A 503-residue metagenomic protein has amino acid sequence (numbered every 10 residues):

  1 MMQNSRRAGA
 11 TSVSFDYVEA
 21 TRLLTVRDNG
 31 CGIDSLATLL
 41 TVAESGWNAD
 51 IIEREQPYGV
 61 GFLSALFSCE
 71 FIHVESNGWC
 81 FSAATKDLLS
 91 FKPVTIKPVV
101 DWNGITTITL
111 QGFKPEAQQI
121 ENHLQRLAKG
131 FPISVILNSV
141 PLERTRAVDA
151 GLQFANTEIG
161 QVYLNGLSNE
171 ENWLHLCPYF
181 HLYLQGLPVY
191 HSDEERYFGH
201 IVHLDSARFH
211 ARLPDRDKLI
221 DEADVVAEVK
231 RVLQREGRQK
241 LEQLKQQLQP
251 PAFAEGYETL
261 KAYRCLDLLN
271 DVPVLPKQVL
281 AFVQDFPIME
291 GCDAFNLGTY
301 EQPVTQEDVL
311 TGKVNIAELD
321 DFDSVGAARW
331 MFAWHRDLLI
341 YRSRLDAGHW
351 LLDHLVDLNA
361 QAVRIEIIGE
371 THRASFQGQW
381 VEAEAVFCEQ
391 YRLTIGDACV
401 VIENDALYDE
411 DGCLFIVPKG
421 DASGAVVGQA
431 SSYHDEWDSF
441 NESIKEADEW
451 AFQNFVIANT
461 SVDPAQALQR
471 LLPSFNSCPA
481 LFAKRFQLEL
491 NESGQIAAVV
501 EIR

Functional and structural regions predicted by a protein language model:
M1-Y17, G61-L66: Conserved ATP-binding N-box helix of the HATPase_c
S12-D16, F71, Q125: Short, surface-exposed charged micro-motifs
V18-L24: Short beta-strand-loop-beta element adjacent to the nucleotide/active-site pocket used for signaling
T21, C31, S35-L39, G46 (+2 more regions): Charge-rich (often acidic), low-complexity intrinsically disordered regions concentrated in mid-to-C-terminal segments
D28: Conserved active-site aspartate in kinases
C31-V94: Flexible ATP-lid and adjacent glycine-rich G1/G2 motifs of the Bergerat
I72-V74, S90-L137, L142-T145: Flexible, glycine-/charge-rich segments associated with ATP-binding catalytic modules
Q118-G237, L260-K313, E318-D321, G326-A327 (+3 more regions): GHKL/Histidine-kinase-like ATPase module
